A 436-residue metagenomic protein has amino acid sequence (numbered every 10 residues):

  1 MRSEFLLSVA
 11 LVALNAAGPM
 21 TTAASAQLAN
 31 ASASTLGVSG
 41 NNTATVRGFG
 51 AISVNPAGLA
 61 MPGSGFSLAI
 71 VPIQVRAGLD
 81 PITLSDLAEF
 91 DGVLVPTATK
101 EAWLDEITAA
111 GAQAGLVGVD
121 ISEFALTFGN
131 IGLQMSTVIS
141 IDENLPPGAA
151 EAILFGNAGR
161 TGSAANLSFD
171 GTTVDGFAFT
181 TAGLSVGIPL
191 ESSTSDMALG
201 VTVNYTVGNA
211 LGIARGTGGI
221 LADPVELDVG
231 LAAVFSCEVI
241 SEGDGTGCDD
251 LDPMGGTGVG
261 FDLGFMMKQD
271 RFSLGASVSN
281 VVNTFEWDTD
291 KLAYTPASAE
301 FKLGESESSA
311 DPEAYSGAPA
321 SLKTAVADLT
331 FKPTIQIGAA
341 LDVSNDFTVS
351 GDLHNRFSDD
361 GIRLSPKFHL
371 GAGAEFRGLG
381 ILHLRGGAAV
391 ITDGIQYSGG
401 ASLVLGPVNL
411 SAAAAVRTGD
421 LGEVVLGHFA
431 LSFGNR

Functional and structural regions predicted by a protein language model:
R2-A24: Gram-negative bacterial Sec-dependent N-terminal signal peptides
S8, V12, T45, A60-M61 (+2 more regions): A broad, structure-centric signal for solvent-exposed, well-ordered loop/edge residues that line or flank functional
M20-L145, A150: N-terminal, post-signal peptide beta-strand-biased segments of exported outer-membrane/organellar beta-barrel and other
S25-L36, G129-R436: Outer-membrane beta-barrel porins/channels
